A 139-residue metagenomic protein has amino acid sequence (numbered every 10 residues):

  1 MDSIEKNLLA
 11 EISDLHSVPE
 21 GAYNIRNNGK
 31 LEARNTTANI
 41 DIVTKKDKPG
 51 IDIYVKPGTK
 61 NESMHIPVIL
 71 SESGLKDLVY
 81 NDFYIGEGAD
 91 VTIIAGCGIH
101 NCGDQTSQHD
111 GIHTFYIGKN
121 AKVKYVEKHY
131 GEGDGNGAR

Functional and structural regions predicted by a protein language model:
M1-N24: C-terminal functional modules
A22-N27, E32-R139: Conserved beta-strand/loop scaffold segments within soluble protein domains that form the structured core and edges
